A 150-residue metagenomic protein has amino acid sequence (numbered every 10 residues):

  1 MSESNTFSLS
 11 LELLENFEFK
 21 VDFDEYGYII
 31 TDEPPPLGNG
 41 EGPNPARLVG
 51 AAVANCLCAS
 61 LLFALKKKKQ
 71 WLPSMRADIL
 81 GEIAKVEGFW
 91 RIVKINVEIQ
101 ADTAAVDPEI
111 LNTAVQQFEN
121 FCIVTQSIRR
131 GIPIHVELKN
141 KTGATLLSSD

Functional and structural regions predicted by a protein language model:
M1-A51, L62-D150: Extended beta-strand/beta-hairpin segments
C56-L57: Alpha-helical metal-binding/catalytic segments enriched in His/Glu/Asp
